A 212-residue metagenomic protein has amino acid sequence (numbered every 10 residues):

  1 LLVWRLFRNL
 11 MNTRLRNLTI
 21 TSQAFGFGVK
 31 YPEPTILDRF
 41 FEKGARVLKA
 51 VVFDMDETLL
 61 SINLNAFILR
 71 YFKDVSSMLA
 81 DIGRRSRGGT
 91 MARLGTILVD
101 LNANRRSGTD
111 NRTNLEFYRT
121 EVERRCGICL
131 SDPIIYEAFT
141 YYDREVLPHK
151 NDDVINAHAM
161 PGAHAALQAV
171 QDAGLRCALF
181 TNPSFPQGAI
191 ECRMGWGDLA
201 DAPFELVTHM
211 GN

Functional and structural regions predicted by a protein language model:
L2-L10: Extreme N-terminal basic, low-complexity initiation segments that serve as generic localization/processing leaders
L6, R14-F53: Non-catalytic pre-domain segments flanking phosphatase-related domains
L37-L94: Active-site neighborhood of HAD-like aspartate-dependent phosphohydrolases
I68-L79, L94-N102, Y118-R119, F139-K150 (+1 more regions): Hydrophobic alpha-helical core bundles mediating ligand binding, dimerization, or RNAP-core interactions
L69-R84, R112-L130, D198: Helix-loop "lid/cap" segments that line or gate small-molecule binding pockets
G89, T96-V146: A metal-dependent, Asp-based hydrolase signature
R112-T113, L147-C177: Short, acidic loop-to-helix structural element flanking the phosphoryl-transfer center in phosphate-processing enzymes
A178-N212: Substrate-recognition "cap/lid" segment bordering the active-site pocket of phosphatases
